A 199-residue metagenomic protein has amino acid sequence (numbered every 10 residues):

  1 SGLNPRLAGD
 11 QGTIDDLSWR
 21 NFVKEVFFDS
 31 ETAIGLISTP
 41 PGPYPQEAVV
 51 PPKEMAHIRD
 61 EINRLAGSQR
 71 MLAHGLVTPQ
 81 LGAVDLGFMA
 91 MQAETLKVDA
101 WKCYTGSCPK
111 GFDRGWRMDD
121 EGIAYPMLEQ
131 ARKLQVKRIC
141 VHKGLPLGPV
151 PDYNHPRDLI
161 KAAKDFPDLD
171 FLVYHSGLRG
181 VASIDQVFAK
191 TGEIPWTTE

Functional and structural regions predicted by a protein language model:
S1-V50: An N-terminally biased module of ancient metal coordination in phosphate/nucleic-acid-related enzymes
G2-T13, I37, I58, Q186-E199: Surface-exposed intrinsically disordered loops and tails
D16-D29, R59-S68, K161, I194 (+1 more regions): Alpha-helix termini
S18-F22, D85-G87, R157: Short alpha-helical segments and helix-capping/turn motifs at coil-helix boundaries
I34, T39-N154: Active-site gating/metal-coordination segments in enzymes
G115-E199: Catalytic pocket-lining loop regions of alpha/beta-barrel enzymes, especially the amidohydrolase/enolase/GH5 lineages
